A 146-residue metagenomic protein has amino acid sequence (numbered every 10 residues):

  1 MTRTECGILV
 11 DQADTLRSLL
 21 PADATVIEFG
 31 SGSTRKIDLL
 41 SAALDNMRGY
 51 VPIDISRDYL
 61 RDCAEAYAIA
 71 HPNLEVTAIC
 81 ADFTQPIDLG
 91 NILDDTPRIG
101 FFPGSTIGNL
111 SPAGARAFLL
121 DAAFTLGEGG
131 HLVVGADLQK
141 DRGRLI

Functional and structural regions predicted by a protein language model:
M1-D23: Class I SAM-dependent methyltransferase Rossmann-like catalytic core, especially the SAM/SAH-binding loop
D23-G32: Conserved class I S-adenosyl-L-methionine
S33-N46: Conserved SAM-binding loop of SAM-dependent methyltransferases across substrates and taxa, primarily the Class I
I53-R57: Conserved SAM/SAH-binding beta-strand->alpha-helix loop
H71-Q85: Conserved SAM-binding strand-loop segment of SAM-dependent methyltransferases
I87-D95: Short amphipathic alpha-helix with an adjacent loop that forms part of the alpha/beta core around
R116-E128: A short glycine-rich, Lys/Arg-flanked "PGG" loop and its adjoining helix->strand segment in the class I
T125-D141: Conserved beta-strand signature within the Rossmann-like core of class I S-adenosyl-L-methionine
